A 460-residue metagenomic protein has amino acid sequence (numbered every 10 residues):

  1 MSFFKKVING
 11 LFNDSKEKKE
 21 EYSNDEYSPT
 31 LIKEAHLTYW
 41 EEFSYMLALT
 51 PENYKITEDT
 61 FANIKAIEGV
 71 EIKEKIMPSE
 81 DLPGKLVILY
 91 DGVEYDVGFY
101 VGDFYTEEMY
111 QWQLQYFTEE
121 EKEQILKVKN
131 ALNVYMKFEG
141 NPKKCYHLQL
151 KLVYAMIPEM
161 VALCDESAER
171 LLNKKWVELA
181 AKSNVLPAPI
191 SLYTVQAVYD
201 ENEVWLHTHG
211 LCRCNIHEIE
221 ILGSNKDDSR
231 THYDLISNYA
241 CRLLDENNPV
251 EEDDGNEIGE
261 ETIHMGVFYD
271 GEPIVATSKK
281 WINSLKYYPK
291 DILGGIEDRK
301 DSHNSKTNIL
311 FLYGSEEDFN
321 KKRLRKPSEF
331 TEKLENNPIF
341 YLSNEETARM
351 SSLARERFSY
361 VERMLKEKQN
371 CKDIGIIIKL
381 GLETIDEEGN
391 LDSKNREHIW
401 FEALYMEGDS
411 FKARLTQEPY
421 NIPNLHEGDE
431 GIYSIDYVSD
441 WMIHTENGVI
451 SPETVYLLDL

Functional and structural regions predicted by a protein language model:
S2-E68: N-terminal alpha-helical "arm" segments
Y22-F43, A354-R357, I377, K394 (+2 more regions): Cys-His-centered catalytic/binding microenvironment captured across papain-like cysteine peptidases and homologous
P51-E120: N-terminal low-complexity, intrinsically disordered segments
Y100-H217: Internal, hydrophobic cores of structured domains that mediate oligomerization or house catalytic pockets within large
L171-F311: Aromatic/basic-lined ligand-recognition segments that form π-stacking hydrophobic pockets flanked by Lys/Arg to engage
K333-D373: Mixed-charge, Lys/Arg-rich low-complexity intrinsically disordered regions
M364-S393, E427-E430: Short coil-to-beta transition motif at edge beta-strands of beta-rich domains
N390-E402: Short coil-to-beta-strand transition motifs
